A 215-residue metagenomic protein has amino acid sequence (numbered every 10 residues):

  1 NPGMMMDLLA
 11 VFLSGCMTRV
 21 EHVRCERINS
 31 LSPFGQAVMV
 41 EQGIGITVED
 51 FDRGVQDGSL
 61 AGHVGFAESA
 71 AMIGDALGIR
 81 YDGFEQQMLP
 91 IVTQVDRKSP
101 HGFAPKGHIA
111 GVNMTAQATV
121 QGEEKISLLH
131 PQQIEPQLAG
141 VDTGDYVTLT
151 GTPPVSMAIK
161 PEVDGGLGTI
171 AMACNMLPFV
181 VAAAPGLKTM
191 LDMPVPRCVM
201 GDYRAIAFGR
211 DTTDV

Functional and structural regions predicted by a protein language model:
N1-M6, S30: Gly/Ser/Thr-rich loops at beta-strand to alpha-helix junctions that form or flank small-molecule/cofactor-binding
V11-D145, V163, I170, N175: Active-site-lining helix/loop region of Rossmann-like oxidoreductase modules
I134-V215: C-terminal helical cap and adjacent loop that interface with cofactors, partners, or active-site loops
